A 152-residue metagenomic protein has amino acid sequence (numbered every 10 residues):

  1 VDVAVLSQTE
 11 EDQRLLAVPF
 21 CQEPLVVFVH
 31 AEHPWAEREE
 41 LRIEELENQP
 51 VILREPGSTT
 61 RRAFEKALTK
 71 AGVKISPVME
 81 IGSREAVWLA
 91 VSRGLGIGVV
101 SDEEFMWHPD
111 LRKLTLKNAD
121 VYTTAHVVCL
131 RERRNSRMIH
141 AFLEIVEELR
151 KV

Functional and structural regions predicted by a protein language model:
V1-V29, V87, S92-L95, L111-L114: Short beta-strand-centered segments that line the small-molecule binding cleft or hinge of alpha/beta clamshell
S7, V73-S83: Short beta-strand-to-loop elements that line the ligand-binding cleft of bilobed periplasmic-binding protein-like
S7, W35, P50-A71, N135-L143 (+1 more regions): Secondary-structure junction motif
Q8-T9, A31, S101-E104, A125: Short secondary-structure boundary segments
R14-L25, V29-V51: Flexible hinge/capping segments at coil-to-helix
H30, L53-E55, P77, V100-S101: Thr-Gly-centered strand-to-loop micro-motif
A36, T115-V152: A late-sequence structural motif
L46, F64, L89-L95, V127: Hydrophobic residues within well-ordered alpha-helices
